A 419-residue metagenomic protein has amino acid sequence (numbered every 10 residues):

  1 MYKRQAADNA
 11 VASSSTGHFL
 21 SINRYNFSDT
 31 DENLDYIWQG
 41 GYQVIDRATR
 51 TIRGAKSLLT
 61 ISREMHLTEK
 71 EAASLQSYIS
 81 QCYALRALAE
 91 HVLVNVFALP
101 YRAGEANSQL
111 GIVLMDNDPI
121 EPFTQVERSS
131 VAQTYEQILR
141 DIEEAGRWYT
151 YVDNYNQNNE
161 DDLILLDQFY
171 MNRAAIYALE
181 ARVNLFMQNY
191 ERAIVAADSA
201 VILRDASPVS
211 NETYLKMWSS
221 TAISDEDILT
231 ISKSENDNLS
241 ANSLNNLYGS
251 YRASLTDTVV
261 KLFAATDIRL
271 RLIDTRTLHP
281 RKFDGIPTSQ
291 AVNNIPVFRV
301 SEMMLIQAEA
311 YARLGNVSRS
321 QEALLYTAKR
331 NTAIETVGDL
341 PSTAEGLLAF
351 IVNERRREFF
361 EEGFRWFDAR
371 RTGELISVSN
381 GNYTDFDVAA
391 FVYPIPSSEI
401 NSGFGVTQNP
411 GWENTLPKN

Functional and structural regions predicted by a protein language model:
A6, Y151, L165, F169-M171 (+7 more regions): Hydrophobic-face positions in mid-chain alpha helices that act as interaction patches
G17-F97, S129-A132, G146-Y149, Q290-F298 (+2 more regions): Conserved, well-structured interaction surfaces
I45-A48, Y135, I142, A197 (+2 more regions): Inward-facing hydrophobic residues that define packing positions of alpha-helical scaffold repeats
I79, R86, L93, R173 (+3 more regions): Structural register within alpha-helical repeat arrays
